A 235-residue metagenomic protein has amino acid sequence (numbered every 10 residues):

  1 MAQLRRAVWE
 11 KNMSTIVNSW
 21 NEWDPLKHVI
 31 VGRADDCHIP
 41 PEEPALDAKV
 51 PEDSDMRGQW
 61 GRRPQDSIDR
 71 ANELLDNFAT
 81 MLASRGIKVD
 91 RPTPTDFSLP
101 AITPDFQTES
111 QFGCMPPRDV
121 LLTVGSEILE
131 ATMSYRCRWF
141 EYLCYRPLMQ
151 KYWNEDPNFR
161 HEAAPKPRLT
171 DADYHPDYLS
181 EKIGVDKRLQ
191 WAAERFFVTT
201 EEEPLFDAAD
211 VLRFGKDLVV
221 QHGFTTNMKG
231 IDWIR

Functional and structural regions predicted by a protein language model:
A2-R235: The feature marks the mature, well-folded catalytic cores of soluble enzymes
